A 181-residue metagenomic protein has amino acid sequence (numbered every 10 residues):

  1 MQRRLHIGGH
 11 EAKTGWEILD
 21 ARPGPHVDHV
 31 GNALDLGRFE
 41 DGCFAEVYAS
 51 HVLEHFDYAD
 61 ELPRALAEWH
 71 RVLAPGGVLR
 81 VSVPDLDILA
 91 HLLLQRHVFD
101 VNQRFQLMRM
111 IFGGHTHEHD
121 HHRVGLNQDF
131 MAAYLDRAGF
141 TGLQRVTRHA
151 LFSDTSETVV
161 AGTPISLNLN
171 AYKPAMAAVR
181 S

Functional and structural regions predicted by a protein language model:
Q2-K13: Conserved class I S-adenosyl-L-methionine
I7, L19, V146: The conserved SAM/SAH-binding core of class I Rossmann-like methyltransferase domains, concentrating on the hydrophobic
G15-D35: Active-site regions of enzymes building and remodeling cell-envelope glycoconjugates
E17, H29, Y48, L79-S82: Conserved Rossmann-like nucleotide-binding pocket used by diverse enzymes that bind dinucleotide cofactors
G31-Y48: A short acidic, Gly/Pro-enriched loop at the edge of an enzyme's catalytic core that lines a small-molecule cofactor
A45-D60: A short SAM/SAH-binding and catalytic strip from SAM-dependent methyltransferases
A59-E68, A74, V78-V179: S-adenosyl-L-methionine-dependent methyltransferase catalytic module, highlighting the catalytic core
